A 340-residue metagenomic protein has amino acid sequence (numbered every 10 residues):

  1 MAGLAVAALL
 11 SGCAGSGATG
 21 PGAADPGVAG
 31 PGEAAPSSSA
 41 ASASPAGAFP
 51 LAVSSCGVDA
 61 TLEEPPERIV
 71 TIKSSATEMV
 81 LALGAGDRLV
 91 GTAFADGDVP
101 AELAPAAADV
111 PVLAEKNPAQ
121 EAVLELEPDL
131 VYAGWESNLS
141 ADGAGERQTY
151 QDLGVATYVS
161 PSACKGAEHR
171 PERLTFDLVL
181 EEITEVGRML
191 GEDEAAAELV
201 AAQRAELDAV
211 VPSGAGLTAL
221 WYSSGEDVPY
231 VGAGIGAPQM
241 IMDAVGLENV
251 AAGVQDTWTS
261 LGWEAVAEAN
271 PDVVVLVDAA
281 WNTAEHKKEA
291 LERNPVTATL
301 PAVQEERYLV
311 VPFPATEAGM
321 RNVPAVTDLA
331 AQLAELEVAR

Functional and structural regions predicted by a protein language model:
M1-T77, E185-Y222, Q332-R340: Bacterial Sec-exported substrate-binding components of ABC uptake systems
V53-G57, P111-E121, A141, V254-W263: Short helix-initiation/N-cap motifs at beta->coil->alpha
R68-L126, L130, W135-L139: A short, structured surface patch at a secondary-structure boundary
K73, W135-N138, S162, V277-W281 (+1 more regions): Short secondary-structure boundary segments
D96-D98, V231-T259: Alpha-helical, coiled-coil/dimerization segments enriched in small aliphatic residues
D98, S137-G145, V155-E185, G216-Q239 (+1 more regions): Extracytoplasmic ligand-binding site segments that recognize negatively charged/polar headgroups
Q120-A133, W263-A279: Proline-aspartate-enriched helix->loop->beta-strand connector
R173-E182, V273-R340: Structured C-terminal subdomain patch of bacterial secreted/periplasmic proteins
